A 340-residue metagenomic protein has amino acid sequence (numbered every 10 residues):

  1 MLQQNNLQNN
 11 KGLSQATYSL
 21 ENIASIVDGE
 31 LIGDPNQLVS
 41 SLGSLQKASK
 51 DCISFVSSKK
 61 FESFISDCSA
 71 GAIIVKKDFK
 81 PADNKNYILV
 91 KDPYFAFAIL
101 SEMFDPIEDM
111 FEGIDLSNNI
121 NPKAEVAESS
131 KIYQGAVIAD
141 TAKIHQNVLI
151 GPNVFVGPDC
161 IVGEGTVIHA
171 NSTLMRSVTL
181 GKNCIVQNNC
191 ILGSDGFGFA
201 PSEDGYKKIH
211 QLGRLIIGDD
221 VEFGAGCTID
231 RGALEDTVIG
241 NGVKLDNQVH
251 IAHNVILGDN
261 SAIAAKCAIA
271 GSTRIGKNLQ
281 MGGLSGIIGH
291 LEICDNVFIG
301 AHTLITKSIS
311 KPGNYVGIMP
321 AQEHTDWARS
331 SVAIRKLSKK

Functional and structural regions predicted by a protein language model:
M1-S117, P122, S129, V178 (+5 more regions): Terminal amphipathic alpha-helical/low-complexity segments used for targeting or macromolecular assembly
F55, I114-E323: Structural signal for interior beta-strand "rungs" in well-ordered beta-sheet cores of soluble enzyme domains
